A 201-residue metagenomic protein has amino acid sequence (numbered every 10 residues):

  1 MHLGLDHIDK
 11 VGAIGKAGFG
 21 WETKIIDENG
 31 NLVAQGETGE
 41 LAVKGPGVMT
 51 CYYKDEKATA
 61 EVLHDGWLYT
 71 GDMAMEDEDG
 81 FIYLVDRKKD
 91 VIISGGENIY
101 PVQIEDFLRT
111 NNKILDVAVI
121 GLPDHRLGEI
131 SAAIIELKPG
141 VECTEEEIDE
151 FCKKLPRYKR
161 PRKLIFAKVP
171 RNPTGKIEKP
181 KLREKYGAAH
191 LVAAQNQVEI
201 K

Functional and structural regions predicted by a protein language model:
M1-W21, Q35-G39, M49-T50, H64-D65 (+1 more regions): Conserved ATP-binding loop and adjacent catalytic segment of the adenylate-forming AMP-binding
N29, G45, T50-C51, E61 (+4 more regions): AMP-binding/adenylate-forming catalytic core of the ANL superfamily
L41-V43: A structural motif
L164-A167: General small-molecule cofactor/ligand-binding pocket signal
K185-K201: Acidic/polar alpha-helix N-cap and adjacent early helical turns within long charge-rich amphipathic helices/linkers
